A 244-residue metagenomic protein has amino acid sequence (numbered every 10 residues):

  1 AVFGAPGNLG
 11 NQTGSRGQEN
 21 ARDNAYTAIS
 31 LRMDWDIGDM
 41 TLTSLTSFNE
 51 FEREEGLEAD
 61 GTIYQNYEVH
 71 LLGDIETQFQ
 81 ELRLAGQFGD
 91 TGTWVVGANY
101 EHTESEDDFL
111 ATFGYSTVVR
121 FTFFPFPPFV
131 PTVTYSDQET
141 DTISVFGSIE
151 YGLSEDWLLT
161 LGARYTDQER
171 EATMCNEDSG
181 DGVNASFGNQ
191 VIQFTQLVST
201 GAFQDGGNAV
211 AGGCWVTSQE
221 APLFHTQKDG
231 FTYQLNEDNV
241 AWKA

Functional and structural regions predicted by a protein language model:
A1-S15, A59-V69, L110-Y135, E171-Q234: Solvent-exposed loop segments that connect transmembrane elements
A1-V95, E101-S105, F109: Outer-membrane beta-barrel domain signature, strongest for Gram-negative TonB-dependent receptors and also present
Q12-T13, G17, A21-A25, L72-E76 (+4 more regions): Short sequence motifs at beta-strands and strand-loop junctions characteristic of Gram-negative outer-membrane
T27-L31, Q78-L82, A98, D141-I149 (+1 more regions): Hydrophobic, lipid-facing positions within transmembrane beta-strands of outer-membrane proteins
A28-S30, L45, Y151, W157-L159 (+1 more regions): Beta-barrel outer-membrane channel/assembly domains of diderm bacteria
T41-T43, T93-V95, F146, L158-T160 (+1 more regions): Residue-level detector of the transmembrane beta-barrel scaffold of outer-membrane proteins
V69-G86, F123-P127, T132, Q138 (+1 more regions): Outer membrane beta-barrel strand-and-loop segments of large Gram-negative receptors, especially TonB-dependent
T166: Conserved Rossmann-like nucleotide-cofactor binding loop
